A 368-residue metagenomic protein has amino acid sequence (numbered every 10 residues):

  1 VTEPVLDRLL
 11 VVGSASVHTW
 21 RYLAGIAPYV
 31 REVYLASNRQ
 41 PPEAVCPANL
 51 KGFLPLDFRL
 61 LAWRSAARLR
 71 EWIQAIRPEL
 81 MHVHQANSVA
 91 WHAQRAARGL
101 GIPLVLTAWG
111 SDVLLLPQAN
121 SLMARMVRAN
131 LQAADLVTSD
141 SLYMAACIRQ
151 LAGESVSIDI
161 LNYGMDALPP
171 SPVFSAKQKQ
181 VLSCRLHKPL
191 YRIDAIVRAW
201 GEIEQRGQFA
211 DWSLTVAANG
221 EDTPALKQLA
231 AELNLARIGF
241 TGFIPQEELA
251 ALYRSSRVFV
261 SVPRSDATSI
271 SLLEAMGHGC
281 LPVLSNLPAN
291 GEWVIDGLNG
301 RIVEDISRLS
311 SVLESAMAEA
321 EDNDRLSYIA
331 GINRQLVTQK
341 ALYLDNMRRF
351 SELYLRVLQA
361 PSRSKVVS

Functional and structural regions predicted by a protein language model:
V1-A48: N-terminal subdomain of nucleotide-sugar transferases
V127-R128, Q132-P170: Donor nucleotide-sugar binding/catalytic pocket of nucleotide-sugar-dependent glycosyltransferases
L131, F243-I244, A251-S256: Short alpha-helical donor nucleotide-sugar binding micro-motif in glycosyltransferases
T138, V173-G201, T215: Conserved donor-binding/catalytic core segment of Leloir-type glycosyltransferases
K227-I244: Nucleotide-activated donor-binding/catalytic signature segment of Leloir-type glycosyltransferases, i.e., the conserved
R264: Aromatic "clamp/platform" in nucleotide-sugar-dependent glycosyltransferases that forms part of the donor/acceptor
L281-L284: Short hydrophobic beta-strand element within catalytic cores of glycosyltransferases and related nucleotide-activated
D296-G297, R301-R308, S315-E321: Conserved acidic donor-binding segment of nucleotide-sugar-dependent glycosyltransferases
